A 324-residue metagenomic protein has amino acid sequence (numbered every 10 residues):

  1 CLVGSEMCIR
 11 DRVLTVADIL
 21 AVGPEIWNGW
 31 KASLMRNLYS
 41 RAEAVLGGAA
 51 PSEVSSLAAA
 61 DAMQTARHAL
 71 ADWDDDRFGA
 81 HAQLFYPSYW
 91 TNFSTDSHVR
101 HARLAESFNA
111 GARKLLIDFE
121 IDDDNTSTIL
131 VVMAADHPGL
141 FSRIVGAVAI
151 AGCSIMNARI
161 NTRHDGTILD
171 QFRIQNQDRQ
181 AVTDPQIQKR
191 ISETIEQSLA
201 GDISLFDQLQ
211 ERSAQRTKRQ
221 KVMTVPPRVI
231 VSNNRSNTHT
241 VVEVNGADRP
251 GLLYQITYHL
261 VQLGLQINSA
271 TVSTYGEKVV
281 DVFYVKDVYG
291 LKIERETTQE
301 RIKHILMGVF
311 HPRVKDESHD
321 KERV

Functional and structural regions predicted by a protein language model:
C1-I9: Short, small-residue-biased leader/transition segments that mark boundaries at the very start of proteins
C8, G23-W30, L34, P51-V54 (+6 more regions): Catalytic cores of large soluble enzymes that bind and process phosphate-bearing ligands
D11, W90-T91, T95-V324: A conserved regulatory-domain signal marking ACT and ACT-like small-molecule sensing domains and adjacent regulatory
R12-I26: Conserved phosphate/anionic-ligand binding catalytic regions in large, soluble enzymes, centered on
L20, W27-A110, D202: Intrinsic disorder at enzyme termini
A21-P24, L84, G166, E277: Generic detection of intrinsically disordered/low-complexity segments and helix-coil linkers/edges
